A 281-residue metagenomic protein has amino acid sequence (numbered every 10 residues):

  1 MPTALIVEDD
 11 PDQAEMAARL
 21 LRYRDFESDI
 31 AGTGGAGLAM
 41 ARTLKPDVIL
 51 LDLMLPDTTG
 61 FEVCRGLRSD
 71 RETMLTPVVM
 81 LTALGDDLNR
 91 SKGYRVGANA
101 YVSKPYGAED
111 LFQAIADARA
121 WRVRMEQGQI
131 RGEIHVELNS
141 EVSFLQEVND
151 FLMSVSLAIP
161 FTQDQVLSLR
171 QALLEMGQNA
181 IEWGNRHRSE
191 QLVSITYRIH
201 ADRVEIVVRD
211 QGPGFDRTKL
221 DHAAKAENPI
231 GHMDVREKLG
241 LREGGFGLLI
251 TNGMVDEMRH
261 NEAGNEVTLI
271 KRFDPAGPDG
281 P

Functional and structural regions predicted by a protein language model:
D10-I30: Two-component/phosphorelay signaling modules centered on CheY-like receiver
E15-A18, E62, M74, G85-Y101: Alpha4 helix (beta4-alpha4-beta5 surface) of REC/receiver domains from two-component response regulators
T33-A36, T59-R65: Acidic catalytic/metal-coordinating carboxylates
L44-L50, L55: Active-site beta3 strand of CheY-like receiver
Y106-I115: C-terminal output helix
Q127-I134, I181-P281: Conserved beta-strand-loop-beta-strand hairpin that lines the nucleotide-binding pocket of ATP/GTP-utilizing enzymes
L152-L174, G240-L241: Conserved short strand/loop->alpha-helix "switch" segment adjacent to the catalytic nucleotide/phosphoryl-transfer site
